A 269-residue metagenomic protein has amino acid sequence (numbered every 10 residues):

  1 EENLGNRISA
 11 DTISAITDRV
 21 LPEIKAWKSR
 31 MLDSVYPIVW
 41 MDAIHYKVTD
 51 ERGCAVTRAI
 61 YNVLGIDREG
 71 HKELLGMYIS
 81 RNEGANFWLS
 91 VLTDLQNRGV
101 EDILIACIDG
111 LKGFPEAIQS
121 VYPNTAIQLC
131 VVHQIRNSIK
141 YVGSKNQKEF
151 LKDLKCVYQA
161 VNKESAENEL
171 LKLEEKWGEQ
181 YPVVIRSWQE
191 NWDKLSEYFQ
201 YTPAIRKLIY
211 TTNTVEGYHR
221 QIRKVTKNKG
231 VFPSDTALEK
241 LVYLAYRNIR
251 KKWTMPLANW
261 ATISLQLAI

Functional and structural regions predicted by a protein language model:
E2-N6, R19-E23, W27-R30, I66 (+10 more regions): Conserved, well-folded catalytic cores of nucleic-acid-processing and energy-transducing macromolecular machines
N3-A10, R19-I108, K112, E116 (+2 more regions): RNase H-like nuclease fold core
N6, A10, Q128, V231-D235: Alpha-helix N-cap/helix-initiation sites
D11-T12, I105-K112, A117-D153: Conserved beta-strand -> loop -> alpha-helix junction used to position metal-binding or nucleic-acid-contacting
I16: Residues in the recognition helix of alpha-helical DNA-binding motifs
C156-I269: Acidic/histidine-rich catalytic cores and adjacent linkers of DNA breakage/strand-transfer/modification proteins
